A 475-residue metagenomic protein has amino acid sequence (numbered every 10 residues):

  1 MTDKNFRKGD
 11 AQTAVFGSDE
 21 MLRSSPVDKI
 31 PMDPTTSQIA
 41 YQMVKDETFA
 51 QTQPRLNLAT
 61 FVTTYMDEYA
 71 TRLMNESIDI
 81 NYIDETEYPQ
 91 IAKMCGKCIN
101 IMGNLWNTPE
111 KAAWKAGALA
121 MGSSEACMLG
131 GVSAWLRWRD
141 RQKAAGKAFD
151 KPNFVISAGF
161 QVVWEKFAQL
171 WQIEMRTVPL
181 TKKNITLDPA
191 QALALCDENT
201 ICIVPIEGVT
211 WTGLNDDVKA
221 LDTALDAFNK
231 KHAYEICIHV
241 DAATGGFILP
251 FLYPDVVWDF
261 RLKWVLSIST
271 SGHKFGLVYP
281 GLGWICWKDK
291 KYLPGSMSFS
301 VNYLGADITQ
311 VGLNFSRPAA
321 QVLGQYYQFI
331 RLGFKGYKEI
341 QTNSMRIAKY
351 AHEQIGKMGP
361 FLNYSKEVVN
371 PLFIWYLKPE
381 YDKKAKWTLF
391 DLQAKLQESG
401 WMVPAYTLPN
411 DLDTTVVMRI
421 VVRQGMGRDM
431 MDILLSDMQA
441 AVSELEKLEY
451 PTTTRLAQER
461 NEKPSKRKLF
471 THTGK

Functional and structural regions predicted by a protein language model:
M1-K115, G400-V403, M438, H472-K475: N-terminal entrance/gating region of PLP-dependent enzymes' catalytic architecture
G9-Q12, A118-F299, L304: Conserved PLP-enzyme active-site core in the AAT-like
A112-W114, F149, S365-L372, D413-V417: Short Gly/Ser/Thr- and Asp/Glu-enriched loop/turn motifs at secondary-structure junctions
V209, R331-F334, P379-Y381, V422-D429: A generic structural motif
F228, L412-K475: PLP-dependent enzyme catalytic core of the Aspartate aminotransferase-like
Y234, F251-N370, Y376-Y381: Active-site C-terminal subdomain of aminotransferase-like
F361-G400, Q424, E462-G474: Conserved PLP-binding catalytic core of the aspartate aminotransferase-like
L396-P404, Q439-E446: A common structural junction motif
